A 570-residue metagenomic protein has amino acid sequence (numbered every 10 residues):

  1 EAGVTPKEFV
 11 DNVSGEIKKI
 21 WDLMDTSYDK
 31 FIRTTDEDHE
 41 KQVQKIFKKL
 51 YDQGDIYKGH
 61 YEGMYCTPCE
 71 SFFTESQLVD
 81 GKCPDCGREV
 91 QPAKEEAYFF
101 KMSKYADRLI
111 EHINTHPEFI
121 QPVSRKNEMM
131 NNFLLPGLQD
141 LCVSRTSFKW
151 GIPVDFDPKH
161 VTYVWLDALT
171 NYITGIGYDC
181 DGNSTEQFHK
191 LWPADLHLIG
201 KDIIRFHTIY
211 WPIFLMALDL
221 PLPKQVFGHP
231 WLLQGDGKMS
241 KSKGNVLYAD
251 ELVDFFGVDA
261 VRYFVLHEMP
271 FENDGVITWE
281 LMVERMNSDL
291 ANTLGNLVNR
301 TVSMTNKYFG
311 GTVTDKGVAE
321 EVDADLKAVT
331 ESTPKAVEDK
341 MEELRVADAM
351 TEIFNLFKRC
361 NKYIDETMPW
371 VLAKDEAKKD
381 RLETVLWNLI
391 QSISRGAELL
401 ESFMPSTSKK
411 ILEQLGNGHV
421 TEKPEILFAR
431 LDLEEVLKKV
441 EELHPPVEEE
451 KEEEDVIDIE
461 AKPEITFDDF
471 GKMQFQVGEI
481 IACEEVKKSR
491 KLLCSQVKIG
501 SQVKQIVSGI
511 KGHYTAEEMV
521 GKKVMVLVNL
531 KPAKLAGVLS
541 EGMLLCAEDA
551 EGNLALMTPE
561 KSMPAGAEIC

Functional and structural regions predicted by a protein language model:
E1, D219-L232, K523, L527-A536: Glycine-rich phosphate/pyrophosphate-binding loops and their adjacent beta-strand/loop elements at enzyme active sites
E1-Q121: N-terminal, positively charged nucleic-acid-binding surface of large information/translation enzymes
L23, Q53-Y57, D179-L191, L215-K224 (+4 more regions): Secondary-structure transition/capping motifs at alpha-helix termini and the adjoining loop/turn into the next element
R33, D38-Q42, P68, C86 (+2 more regions): Structured secondary-structure scaffolds
K58, L281-A319, V329-F428, L527: Helix-rich, typically C-terminal accessory recognition domains appended to large enzymatic cores
Q225-G228, L412-Q414, C494: Beta-strand segments within the central parallel beta-sheet cores of soluble alpha/beta enzyme folds
S408-D469: Intrinsic disorder at enzyme termini
E449-C570: Phosphate-backbone binding interfaces of nucleic-acid-interacting proteins
